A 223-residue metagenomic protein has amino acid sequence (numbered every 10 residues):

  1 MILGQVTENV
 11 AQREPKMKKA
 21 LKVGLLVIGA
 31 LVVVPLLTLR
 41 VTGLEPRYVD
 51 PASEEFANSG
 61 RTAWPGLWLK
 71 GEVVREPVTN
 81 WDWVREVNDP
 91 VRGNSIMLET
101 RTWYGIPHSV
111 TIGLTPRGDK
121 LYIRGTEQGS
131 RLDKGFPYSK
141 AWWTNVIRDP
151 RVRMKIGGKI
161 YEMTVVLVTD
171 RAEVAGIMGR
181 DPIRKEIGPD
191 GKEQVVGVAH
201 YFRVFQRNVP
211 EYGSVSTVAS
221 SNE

Functional and structural regions predicted by a protein language model:
I2-K16: Short, Lys/Arg-enriched N-terminal segments with co-localized hydrophobic residues within the first ~10-30 amino acids
R13-L25: Structural motif marking the loop-to-transmembrane transition
K22-R40: Hydrophobic membrane-insertion alpha-helices, especially the h-region of bacterial N-terminal signal peptides
P35-P46, V195, Q206-N208: Terminal leader/tail segments of proteins
L44-P107: Short, conserved active-site entrance elements at the starts or edges of catalytic domains
E55-V74, Q128-S220: Short, structured beta-strand-loop surface elements
P90, I106-H108, T115-P116, I147 (+1 more regions): Extracellular/periplasmic catalytic domains that process cell-envelope and extracellular macromolecules
G93-G135: Short beta-strand segments
